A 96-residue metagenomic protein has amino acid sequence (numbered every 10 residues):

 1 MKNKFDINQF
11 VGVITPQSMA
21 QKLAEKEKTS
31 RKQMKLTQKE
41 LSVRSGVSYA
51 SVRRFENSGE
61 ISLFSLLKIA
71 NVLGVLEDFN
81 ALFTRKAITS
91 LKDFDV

Functional and structural regions predicted by a protein language model:
M1-K22, R85-V96: N-terminal flexible/basic segments that precede or flank functional cores
Q21, K32-Q33: Short amphipathic helical patch at the helix-1/turn junction of helix-turn-helix
E27, Q38, Y49, L63-L66: Helix-turn-helix DNA-binding elements, focusing on the entry/boundary residues of the two helices that contact DNA
R31, S42, A70: The alpha-helix within a helix-turn-helix
K35-R53: Short alpha-helical DNA-recognition segment
G59-N71: Short, basic-rich loop-to-helix N-cap that marks the start of a DNA-contacting helix
V72-T89: C-terminal structural segments of small proteins and small subunits
